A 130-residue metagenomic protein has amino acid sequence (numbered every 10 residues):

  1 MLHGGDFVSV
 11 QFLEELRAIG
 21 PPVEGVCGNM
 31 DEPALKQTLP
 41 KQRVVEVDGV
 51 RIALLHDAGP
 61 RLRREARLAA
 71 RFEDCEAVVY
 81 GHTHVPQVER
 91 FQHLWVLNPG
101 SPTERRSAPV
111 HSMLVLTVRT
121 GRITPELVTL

Functional and structural regions predicted by a protein language model:
M1-D6, E24-N29, A53-H56, A77-H82 (+1 more regions): Active-site neighborhood of phospho(di)ester-bond hydrolases with catalytic His/Asp-centered motifs
M1-V47: Core catalytic region of metal-dependent phosphoesterases/phosphodiesterases, especially metallo-beta-lactamase-like
V8-F12, M30-K36, G59-R64, V79-R90 (+1 more regions): Active-site environment of divalent metal-dependent phosphoester hydrolases
L13-E14, E32, R51-A53, R61 (+3 more regions): A generic structural micro-environment signature that highlights single residues at secondary-structure boundaries
G20, D74-E76, H93: Residue-level detector of structured alpha->beta connecting loops
C27-M30, K36-L54, G59-E73: Glycine/small-residue-rich loop that forms an oxyanion/phosphate-binding "nest" at active or ligand-binding sites
L39, V47-D48, A70-D74, R90 (+1 more regions): Binuclear metal-dependent phosphoesterase catalytic core
